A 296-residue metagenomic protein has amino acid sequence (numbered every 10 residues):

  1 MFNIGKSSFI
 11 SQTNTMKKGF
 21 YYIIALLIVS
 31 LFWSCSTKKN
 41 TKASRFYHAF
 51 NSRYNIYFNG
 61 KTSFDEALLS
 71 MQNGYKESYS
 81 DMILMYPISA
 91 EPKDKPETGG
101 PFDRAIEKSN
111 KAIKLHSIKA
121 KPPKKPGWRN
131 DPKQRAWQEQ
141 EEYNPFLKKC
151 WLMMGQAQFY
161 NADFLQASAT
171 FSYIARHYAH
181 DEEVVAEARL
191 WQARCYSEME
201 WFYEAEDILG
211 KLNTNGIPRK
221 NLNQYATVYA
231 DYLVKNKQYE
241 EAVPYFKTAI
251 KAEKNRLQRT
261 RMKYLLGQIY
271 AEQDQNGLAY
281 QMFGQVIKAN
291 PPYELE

Functional and structural regions predicted by a protein language model:
I4, C35-E296: Acidic, polar-rich low-complexity tracts and alpha-helical solenoid repeat scaffolds
G5, F9-I23: Bacterial N-terminal signal peptides that target proteins for export
Q12, I23-I24, E241, I269: A periodicity- and composition-biased signal for non-globular, repetitive helical segments
G19-L26, F50, K220: Alpha-helical transmembrane segments
